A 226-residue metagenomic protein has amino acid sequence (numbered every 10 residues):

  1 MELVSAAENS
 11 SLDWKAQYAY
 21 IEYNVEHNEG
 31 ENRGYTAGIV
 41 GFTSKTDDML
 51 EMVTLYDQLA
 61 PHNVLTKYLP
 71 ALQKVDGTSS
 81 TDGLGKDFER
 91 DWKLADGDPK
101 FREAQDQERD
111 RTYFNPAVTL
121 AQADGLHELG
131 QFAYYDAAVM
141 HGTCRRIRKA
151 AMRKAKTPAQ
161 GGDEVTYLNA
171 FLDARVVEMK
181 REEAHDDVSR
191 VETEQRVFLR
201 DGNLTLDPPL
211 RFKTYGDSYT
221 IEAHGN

Functional and structural regions predicted by a protein language model:
M1-K100, A104-D124, L129-N226: Cell-wall polysaccharide-cleaving catalytic domain and substrate-binding groove, primarily in peptidoglycan/chitin
